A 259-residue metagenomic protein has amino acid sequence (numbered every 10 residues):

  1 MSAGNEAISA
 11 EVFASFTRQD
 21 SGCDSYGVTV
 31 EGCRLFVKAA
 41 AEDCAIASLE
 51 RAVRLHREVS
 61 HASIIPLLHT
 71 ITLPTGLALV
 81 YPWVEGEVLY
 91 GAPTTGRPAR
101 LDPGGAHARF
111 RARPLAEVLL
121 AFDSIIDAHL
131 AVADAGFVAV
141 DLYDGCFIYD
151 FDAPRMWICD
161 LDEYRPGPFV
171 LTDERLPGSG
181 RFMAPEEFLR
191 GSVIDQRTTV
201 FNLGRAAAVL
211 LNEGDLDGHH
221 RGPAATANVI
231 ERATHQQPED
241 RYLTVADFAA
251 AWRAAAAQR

Functional and structural regions predicted by a protein language model:
F13-R54: ATP-binding glycine-rich loop module of kinase domains
R54-A62: Structural motif at the C-terminus of the N-lobe alphaC helix and the adjacent alphaC-beta4 loop of the Hanks-type
P66-L77: Short beta-strand micro-motifs within the conserved protein kinase catalytic domain, predominantly in the N-lobe
T75-V88, G96: Conserved short submotifs of the Hanks-type protein kinase catalytic core that shape the nucleotide-binding pocket
A121-F122: Activation segment signature within eukaryotic-like protein kinase domains
H129-D150: Catalytic-loop of the protein kinase fold
T172-E187: Conserved activation segment of eukaryotic-like protein kinases, specifically the C-terminal portion of the activation
R221-Q236: Conserved C-terminal C-lobe helix
